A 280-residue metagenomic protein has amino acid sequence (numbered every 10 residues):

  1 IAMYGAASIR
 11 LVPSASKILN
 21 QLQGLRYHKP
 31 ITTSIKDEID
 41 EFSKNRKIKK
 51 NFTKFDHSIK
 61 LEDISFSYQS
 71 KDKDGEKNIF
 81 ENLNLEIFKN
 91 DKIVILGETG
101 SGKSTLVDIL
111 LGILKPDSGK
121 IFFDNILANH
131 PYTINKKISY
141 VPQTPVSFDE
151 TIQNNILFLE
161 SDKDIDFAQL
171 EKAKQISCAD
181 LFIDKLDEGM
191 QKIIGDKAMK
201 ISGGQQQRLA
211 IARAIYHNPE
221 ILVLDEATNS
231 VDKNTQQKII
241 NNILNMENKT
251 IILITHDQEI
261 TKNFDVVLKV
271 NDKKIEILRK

Functional and structural regions predicted by a protein language model:
R10-E38, I48-K50: Cytosolic ends of transmembrane helices, especially the final helix of ABC transmembrane type-1 domains
I39-V94, I126-P131, K172, N245: Primarily ABC-family ATPase nucleotide-binding module
V94, S202-G203, L209-A214: ABC ATPase nucleotide-binding domain "signature" region
L111: Helix-to-loop junction immediately C-terminal to a conserved catalytic motif
G119-K136: Conserved ABC transporter NBD signature motif
P145-I193: Conserved "ABC signature" C-loop
H217: Conserved signature/switch motifs of ABC ATPase nucleotide-binding domains
L222-D225: Catalytic Walker B motif of ABC-type/P-loop ATPase nucleotide-binding domains
